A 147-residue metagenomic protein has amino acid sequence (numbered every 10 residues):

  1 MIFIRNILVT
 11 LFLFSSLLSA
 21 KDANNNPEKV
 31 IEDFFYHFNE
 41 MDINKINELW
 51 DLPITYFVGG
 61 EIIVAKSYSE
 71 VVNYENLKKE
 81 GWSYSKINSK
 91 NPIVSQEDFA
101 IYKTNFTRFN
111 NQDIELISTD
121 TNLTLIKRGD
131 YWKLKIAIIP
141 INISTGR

Functional and structural regions predicted by a protein language model:
I2-T10: Sec-dependent signal peptide recognition, specifically the positively charged N-region followed immediately by
L11-N44, E48: Short, low-complexity N-terminal intrinsically disordered segments enriched in polar/charged residues
F34, I46-N47, I54, V71 (+2 more regions): Hydrophobic pocket/interface hotspot
N39, R108-N110, K127: Beta-strand elements of well-folded, non-transmembrane domains
W50, G60-E61, N91, T104-R108 (+2 more regions): A mature extracytoplasmic/lumenal domain signature
T55-V64, E80: A short gly/proline-enriched turn/hairpin at secondary-structure junctions
V71-I114: Surface-exposed, charged secondary-structure patches
S118-R147: Short beta-strand edge/turn micro-motifs at domain boundaries
